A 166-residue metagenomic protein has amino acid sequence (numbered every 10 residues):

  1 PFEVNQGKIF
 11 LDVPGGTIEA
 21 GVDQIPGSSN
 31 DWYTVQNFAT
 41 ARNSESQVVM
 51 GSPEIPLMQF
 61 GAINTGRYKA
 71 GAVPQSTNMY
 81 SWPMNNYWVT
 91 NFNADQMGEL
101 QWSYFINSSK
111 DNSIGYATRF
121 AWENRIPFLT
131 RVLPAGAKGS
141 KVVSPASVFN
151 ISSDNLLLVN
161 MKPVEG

Functional and structural regions predicted by a protein language model:
P1-G166: C-terminal (or distal) subdomains of carbohydrate-active enzymes
